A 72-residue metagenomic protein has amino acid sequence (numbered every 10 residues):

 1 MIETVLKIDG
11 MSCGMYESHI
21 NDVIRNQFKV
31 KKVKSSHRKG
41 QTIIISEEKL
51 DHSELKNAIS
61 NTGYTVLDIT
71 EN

Functional and structural regions predicted by a protein language model:
M1-N72: Flexible metal-binding regulatory segments at protein termini and peripheral loops
